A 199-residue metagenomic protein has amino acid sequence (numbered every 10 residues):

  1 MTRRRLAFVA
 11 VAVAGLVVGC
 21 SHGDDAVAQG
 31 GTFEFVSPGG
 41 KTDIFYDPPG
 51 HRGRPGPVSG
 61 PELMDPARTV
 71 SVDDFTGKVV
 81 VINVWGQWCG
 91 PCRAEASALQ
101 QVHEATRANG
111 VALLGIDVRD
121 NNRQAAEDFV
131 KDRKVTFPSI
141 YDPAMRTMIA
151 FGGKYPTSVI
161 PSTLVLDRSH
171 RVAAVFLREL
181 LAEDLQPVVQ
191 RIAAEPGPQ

Functional and structural regions predicted by a protein language model:
M1-P61, E195-Q199: N-terminal targeting signals for export/organelle localization
G53-P55, F75-G77, A108-V111, Q124 (+2 more regions): Extracytoplasmic
P57-V80: A short beta-strand-turn-helix
V81-I82, L113: Hydrophobic beta-strand anchors of alpha/beta hydrolase catalytic cores
N83-C89: Aromatic-flanked redox-active Cys/Sec active sites in thiol-based oxidoreductases, especially the WC-centered
R93-R133, P143-A150: Structural microenvironment flanking redox-active thiols in thiol-disulfide oxidoreductases
D128-T136, D142-G197: Thiol/disulfide oxidoreductase modules built on the thioredoxin-like
